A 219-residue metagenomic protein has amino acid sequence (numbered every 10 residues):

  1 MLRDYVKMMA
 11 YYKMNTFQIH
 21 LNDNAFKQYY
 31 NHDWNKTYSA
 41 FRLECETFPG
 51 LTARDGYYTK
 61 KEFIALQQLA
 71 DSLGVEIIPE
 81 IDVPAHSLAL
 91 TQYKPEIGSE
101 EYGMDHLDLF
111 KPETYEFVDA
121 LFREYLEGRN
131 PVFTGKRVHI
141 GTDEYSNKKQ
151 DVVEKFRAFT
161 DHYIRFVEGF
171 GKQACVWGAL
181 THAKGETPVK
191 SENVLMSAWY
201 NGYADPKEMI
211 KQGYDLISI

Functional and structural regions predicted by a protein language model:
M1-D108, P112-Y115, D119-R137: Feature activates predominantly on carbohydrate-active enzymes
S39, E44-C45, W177, I217-I219: Short, conserved beta-strand edge motifs with alternating hydrophobic and charged residues
L90-L195, W199-L216: Active-site neighborhood of glycoside hydrolase catalytic domains
